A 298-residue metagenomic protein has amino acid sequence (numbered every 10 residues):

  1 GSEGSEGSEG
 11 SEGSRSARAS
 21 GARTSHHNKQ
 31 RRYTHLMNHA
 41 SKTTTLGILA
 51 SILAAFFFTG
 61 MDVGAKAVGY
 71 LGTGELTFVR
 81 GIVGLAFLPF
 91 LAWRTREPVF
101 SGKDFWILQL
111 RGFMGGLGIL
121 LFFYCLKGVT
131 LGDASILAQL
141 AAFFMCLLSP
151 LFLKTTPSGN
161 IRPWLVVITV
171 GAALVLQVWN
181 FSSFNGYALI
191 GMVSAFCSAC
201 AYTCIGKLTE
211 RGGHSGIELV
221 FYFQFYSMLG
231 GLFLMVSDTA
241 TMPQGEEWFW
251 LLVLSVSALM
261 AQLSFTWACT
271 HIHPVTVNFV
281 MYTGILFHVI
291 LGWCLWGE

Functional and structural regions predicted by a protein language model:
R23-F56, L85-L110, P157-N160, R211-S215 (+2 more regions): Membrane-interface interhelical linkers
A55, T59, V63-K66, L71 (+2 more regions): Transmembrane alpha-helical segments that form core, pore/gating elements of small-molecule transporters/exporters
A55-T59, P89, G112, G116-L120 (+6 more regions): Hydrophobic/small/kink-forming positions within alpha-helical transmembrane segments of polytopic membrane proteins
F57-L71, L120-L131, L137, A201-H214 (+2 more regions): Juxtamembrane C-cap of transmembrane helices in multi-pass membrane transport proteins
G72-G84, Y124-A142, F184-C197, Q244-A258: Structural signature of hydrophobic alpha-helical transmembrane segments
Y124, A141-P163, L286-E298: C-terminal transmembrane-helix exit sites in multi-pass transporters
S135-L140, R211-Y226, Q262-C294: Helix-helix packing/entry segments at the starts of transmembrane helices
N160-Q177: Hydrophobic transmembrane alpha-helices of multi-pass small-molecule transport proteins
